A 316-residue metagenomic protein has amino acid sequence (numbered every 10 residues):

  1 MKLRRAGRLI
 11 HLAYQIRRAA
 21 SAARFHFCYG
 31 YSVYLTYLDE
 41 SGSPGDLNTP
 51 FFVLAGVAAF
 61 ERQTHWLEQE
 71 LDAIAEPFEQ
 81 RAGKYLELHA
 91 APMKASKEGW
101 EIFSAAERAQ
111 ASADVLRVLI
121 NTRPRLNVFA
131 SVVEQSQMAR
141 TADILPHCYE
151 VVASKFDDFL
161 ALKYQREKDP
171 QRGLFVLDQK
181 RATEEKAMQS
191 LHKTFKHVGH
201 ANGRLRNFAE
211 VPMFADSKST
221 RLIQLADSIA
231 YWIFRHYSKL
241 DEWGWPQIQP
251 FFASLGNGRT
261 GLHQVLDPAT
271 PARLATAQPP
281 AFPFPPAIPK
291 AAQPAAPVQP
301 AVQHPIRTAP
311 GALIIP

Functional and structural regions predicted by a protein language model:
K2-P316: Phosphate-ester processing/binding pockets and catalytic centers
